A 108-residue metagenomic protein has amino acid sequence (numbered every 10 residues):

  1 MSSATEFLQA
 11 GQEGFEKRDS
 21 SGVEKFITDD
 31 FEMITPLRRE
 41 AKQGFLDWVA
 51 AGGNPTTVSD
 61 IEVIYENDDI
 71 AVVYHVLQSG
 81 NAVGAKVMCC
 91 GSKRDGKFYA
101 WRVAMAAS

Functional and structural regions predicted by a protein language model:
S2-S3, Q9-E16, E32-S108: A beta-strand edge to alpha-helix "cap/lid" segment located at domain peripheries
K17-G22: Short helix-adjacent coil turns
T28: Helix-to-beta-strand junctions that scaffold the AdoMet/dcAdoMet cofactor pocket in Class I SAM-dependent enzymes
